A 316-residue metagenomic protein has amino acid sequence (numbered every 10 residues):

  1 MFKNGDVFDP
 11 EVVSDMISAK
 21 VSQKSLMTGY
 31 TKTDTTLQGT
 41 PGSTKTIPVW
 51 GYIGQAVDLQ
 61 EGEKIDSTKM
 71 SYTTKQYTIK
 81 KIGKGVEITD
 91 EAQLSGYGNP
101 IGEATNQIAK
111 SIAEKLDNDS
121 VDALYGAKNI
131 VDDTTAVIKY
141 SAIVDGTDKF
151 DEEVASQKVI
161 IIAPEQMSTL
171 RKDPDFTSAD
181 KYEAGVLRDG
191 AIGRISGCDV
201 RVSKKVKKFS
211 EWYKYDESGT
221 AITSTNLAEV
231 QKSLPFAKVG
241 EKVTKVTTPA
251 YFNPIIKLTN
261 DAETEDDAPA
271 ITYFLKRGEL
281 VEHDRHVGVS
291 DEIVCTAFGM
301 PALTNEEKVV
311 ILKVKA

Functional and structural regions predicted by a protein language model:
F2-N4, L59-T68, G98-T105: Short, mixed-charge, low-aromatic patches
F2-T31, Q38-P41, P48, M70-I79 (+2 more regions): Sequence/fold signature of self-assembling virion shell proteins
G39-M70: An N-terminal, globular interaction/scaffold subdomain
I47, S71-D132, D151-A155, I160 (+1 more regions): Long, contiguous amphipathic alpha-helices that act as assembly "spine/axial" helices in icosahedral shell and virion
G51, P164-Q166, A297: Short, flexible loop/turn elements at secondary-structure junctions
G62, D122-A123, Y215, K308: Residue-level detector of alpha-helical recognition elements and their boundaries
T89, I161-Q166, K257-L258, T304-N305: Helix N-cap / beta->alpha transition motif
G126-C198: Extended, solvent-exposed, turn-rich assembly/linker loops in the middle of proteins
